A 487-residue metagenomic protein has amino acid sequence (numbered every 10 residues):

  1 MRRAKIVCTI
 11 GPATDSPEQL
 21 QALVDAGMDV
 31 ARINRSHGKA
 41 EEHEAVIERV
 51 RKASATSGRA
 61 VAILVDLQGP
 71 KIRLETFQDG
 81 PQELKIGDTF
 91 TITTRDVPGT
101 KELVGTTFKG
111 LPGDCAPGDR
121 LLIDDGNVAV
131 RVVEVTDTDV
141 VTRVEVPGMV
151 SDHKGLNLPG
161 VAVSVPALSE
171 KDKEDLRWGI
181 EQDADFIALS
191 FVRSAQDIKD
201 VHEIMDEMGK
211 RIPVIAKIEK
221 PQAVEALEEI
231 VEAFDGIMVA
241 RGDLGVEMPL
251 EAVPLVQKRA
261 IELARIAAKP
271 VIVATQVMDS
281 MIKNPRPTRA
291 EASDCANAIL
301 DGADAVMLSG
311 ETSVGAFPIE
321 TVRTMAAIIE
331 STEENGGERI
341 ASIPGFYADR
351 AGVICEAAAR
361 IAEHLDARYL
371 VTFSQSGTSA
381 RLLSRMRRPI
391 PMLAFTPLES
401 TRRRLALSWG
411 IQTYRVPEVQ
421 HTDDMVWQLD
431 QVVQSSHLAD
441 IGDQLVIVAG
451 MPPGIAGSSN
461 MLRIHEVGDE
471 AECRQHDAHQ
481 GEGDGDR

Functional and structural regions predicted by a protein language model:
M1-R487: Non-catalytic helical/linker scaffolds that mediate oligomerization, partner binding, and domain coupling around large
